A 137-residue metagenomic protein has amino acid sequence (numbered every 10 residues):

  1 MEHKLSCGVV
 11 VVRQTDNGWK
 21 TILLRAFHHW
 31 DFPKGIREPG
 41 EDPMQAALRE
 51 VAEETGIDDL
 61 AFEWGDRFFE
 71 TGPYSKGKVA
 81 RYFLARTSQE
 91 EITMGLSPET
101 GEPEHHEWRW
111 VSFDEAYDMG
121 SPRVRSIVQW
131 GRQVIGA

Functional and structural regions predicted by a protein language model:
M1-P33: N-terminal strand-loop-strand
Q14, S88, Q133: Residue-level marker of positions within ordered structural domains that often coincide with functionally constrained
T21, F32, D66, W110-S112 (+1 more regions): Intrinsic disorder/low-complexity segments enriched in polar/charged and small flexible residues
I36-S126: Unchanged
S126-A137: C-terminal alpha-helix
